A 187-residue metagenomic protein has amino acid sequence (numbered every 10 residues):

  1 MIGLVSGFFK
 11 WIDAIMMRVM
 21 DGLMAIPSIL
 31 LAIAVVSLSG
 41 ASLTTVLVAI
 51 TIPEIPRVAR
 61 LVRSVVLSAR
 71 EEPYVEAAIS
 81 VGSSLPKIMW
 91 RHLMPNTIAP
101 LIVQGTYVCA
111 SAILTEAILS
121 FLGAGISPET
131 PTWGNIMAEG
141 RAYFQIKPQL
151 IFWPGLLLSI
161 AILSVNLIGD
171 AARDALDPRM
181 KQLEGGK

Functional and structural regions predicted by a protein language model:
M1-A69, I102: Generic hydrophobic transmembrane alpha-helix motif, especially the helices
G3, G7-K10, V81-S83, S127-E129 (+1 more regions): A short glycine-centered flexible hinge/capping loop motif at secondary-structure junctions
G3, P27, G82, P95-T97 (+1 more regions): Conserved G/P- and acidic residue-centered "switch" motifs that form tight phosphate/ATP-binding loops in soluble
F9-W11, M17, L67-E71, V75-V103: Amphipathic cytosolic juxtamembrane alpha-helices at the membrane-cytosol interface of multi-pass membrane transporters
A14-D21, S64, E76, S80 (+3 more regions): Short amphipathic alpha-helical coupling elements at transmembrane boundaries
M24, V35-G40, I50, V65-V66 (+2 more regions): Glycine-rich helix-loop "coupling/hinge" segments at transmembrane-helix boundaries in multipass transporters
I26, P86-I118, V165: Transmembrane alpha-helices
S39, I50-P53, A99-Y107, P148-K187: C-terminal transmembrane helix and the adjacent membrane-cytosol boundary/short C-terminal tail of inner/organellar
